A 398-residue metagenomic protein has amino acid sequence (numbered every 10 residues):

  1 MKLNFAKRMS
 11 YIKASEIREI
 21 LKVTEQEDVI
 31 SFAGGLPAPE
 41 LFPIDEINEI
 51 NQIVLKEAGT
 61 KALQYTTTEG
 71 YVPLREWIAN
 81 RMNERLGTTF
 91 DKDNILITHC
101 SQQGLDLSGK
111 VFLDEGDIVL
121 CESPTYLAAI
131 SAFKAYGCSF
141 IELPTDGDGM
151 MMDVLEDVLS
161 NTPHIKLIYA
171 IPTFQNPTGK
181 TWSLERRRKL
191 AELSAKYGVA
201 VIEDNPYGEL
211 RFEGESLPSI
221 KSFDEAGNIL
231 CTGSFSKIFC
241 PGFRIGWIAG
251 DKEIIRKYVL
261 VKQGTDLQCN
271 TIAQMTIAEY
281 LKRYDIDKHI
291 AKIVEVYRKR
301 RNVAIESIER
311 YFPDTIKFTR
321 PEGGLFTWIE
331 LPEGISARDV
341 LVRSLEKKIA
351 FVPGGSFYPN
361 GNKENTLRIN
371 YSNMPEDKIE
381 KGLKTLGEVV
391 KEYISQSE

Functional and structural regions predicted by a protein language model:
M1, E346, N360-E398: PLP-dependent enzyme catalytic core of the Aspartate aminotransferase-like
R8-C100, L107, K282-R283, K288 (+2 more regions): N-terminal small-domain helix-loop-helix segment of the aminotransferase-like
K61-Y197, I202, G208-D224, Y297 (+2 more regions): Conserved core of the PLP fold type I
P73, K257-L260, A291-V303, K381 (+1 more regions): A non-catalytic, amphipathic alpha-helix used as a structural packing/dimerization or gating element in enzyme scaffolds
E225-E295: Conserved core segment of the aminotransferase class I/II
A278, E295-I305, K317-E330, V340-V342: Conserved glycine-rich beta-strand-loop-beta hairpin in the small C-terminal domain of fold type I
I335-V340, D377-K381: Short, conserved charged micro-motifs
